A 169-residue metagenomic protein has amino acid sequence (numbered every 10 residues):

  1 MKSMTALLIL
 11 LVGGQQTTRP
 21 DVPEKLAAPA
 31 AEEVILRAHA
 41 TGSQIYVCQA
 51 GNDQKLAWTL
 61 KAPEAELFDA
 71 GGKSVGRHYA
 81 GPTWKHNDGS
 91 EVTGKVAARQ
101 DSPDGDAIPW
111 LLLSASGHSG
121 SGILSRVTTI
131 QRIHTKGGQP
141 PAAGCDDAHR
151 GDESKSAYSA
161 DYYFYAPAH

Functional and structural regions predicted by a protein language model:
S3-D21: Bacterial Sec-dependent signal peptides at the C-terminal "C-region" and cleavage site
T17-I45, N52-H169: Primary mode marks residue(s) on the alpha4-beta5-alpha5 output face of response regulator receiver
